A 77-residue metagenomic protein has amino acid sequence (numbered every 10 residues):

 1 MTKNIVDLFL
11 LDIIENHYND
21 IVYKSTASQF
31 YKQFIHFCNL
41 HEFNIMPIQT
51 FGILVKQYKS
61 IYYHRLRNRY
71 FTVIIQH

Functional and structural regions predicted by a protein language model:
M1-N4: Phosphate-handling catalytic cores of nucleic-acid transaction enzymes
D7-H77: Positively charged interface segments
